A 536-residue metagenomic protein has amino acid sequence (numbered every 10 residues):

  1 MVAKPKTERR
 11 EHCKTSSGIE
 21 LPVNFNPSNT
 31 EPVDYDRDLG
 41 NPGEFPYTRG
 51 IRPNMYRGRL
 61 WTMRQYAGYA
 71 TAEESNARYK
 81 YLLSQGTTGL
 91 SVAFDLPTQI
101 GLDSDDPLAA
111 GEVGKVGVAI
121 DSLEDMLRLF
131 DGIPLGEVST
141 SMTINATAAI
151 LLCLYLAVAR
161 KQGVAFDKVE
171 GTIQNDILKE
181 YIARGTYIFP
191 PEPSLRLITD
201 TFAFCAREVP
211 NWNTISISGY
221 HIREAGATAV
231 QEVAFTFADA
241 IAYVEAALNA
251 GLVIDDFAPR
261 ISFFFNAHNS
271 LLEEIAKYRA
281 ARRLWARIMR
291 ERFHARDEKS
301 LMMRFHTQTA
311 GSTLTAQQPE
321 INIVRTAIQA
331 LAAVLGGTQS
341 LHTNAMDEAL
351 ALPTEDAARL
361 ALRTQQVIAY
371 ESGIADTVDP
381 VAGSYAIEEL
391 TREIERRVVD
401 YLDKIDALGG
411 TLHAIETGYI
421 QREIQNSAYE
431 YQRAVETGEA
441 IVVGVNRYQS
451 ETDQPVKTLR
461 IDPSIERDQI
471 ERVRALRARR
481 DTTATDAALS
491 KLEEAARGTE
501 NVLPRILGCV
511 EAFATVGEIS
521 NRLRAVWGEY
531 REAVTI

Functional and structural regions predicted by a protein language model:
M1-H268, E273, R292, K299-H306 (+4 more regions): Catalytic alpha/beta active-site cores
K4-P32, G40-Y47, L96, E355 (+2 more regions): Flexible, glycine-rich loop/tail regions that form catalytic "lids" or insertion modules at the edges of active sites
R59, D105-L108, G136, L178-E180 (+10 more regions): Short acidic (Asp/Glu) and glycine-rich catalytic loops that position anionic groups and cofactors
S84-T88, D131-L135, A157-A165, T199-N211 (+15 more regions): Generic secondary-structure signature for well-ordered alpha-helical cores
A110-K115, K179-F189, I222-A227, F265-S270 (+5 more regions): Short beta-alpha connecting loops at secondary-structure transitions that line or flank enzyme active sites
D121, I144-T147, A159-K161, R184-C205 (+7 more regions): Phosphate/diphosphate-binding loops
A229-D239, L271-L284, Q317-V324: Charged, flexible cofactor/metal-binding loops and thiol motifs
V253-F257, A295-T309, Q317-N344, P353-V378 (+3 more regions): Flexible glycine/proline-rich, aromatic-decorated loop/lid segments
